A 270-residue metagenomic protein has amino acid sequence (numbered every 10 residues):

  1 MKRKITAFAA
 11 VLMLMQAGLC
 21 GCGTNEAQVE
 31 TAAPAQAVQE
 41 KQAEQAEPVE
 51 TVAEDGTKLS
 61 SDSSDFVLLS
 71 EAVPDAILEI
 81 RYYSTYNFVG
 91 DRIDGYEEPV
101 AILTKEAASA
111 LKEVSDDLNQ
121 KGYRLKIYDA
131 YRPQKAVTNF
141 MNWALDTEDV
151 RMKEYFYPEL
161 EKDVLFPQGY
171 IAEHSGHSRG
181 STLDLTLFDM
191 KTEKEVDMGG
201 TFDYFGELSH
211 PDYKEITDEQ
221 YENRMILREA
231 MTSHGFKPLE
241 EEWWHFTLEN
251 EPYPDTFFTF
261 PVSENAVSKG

Functional and structural regions predicted by a protein language model:
R3-N25: Sec-dependent N-terminal signal peptides of Gram-positive bacterial secreted proteins and lipoproteins
C22-A130, K135-E241, N250-G270: Extracytoplasmic cell-surface/polysaccharide-interacting catalytic and binding patches
F246: Conserved metal-phosphate-binding beta-hairpin within the catalytic cores of diverse ATP-dependent phosphoryl-transfer
